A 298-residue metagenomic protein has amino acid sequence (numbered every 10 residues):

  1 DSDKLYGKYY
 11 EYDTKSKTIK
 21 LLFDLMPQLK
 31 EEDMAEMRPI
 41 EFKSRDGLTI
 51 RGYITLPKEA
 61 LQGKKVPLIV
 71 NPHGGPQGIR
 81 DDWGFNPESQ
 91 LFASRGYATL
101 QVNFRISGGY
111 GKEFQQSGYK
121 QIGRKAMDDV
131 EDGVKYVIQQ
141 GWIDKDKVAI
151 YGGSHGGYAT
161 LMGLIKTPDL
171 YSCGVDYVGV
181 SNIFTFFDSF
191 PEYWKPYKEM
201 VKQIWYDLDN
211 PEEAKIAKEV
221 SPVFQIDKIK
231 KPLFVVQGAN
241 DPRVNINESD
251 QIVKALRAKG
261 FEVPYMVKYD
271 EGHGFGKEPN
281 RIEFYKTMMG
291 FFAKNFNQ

Functional and structural regions predicted by a protein language model:
D1-L61, P87, S94: Non-catalytic accessory segments flanking enzyme active sites
Y9, F42, G52, V70 (+5 more regions): Conserved hydrophobic/aromatic pocket- or pore-lining residues that grip, position, or stack substrates in active sites
F42, V66, Y97, Y171 (+1 more regions): Conserved hydrophobic/aromatic "anchor" residues that stabilize well-ordered secondary structure elements
L56, G63-G74: Short beta-strand element of the alpha/beta-hydrolase
G74-G78, T99: Serine-hydrolase catalytic-loop signature spanning alpha/beta hydrolases and amidase-signature enzymes
I79-W83, N247: Short N-terminal helix/helix-N-cap motif within the alpha/beta-hydrolase-1
W83-V102: Short amphipathic alpha-helix adjacent to the substrate-entry channel of hydrolases
Q101-Q298: Active-site-proximal cap/loop segments of hydrolase catalytic domains
